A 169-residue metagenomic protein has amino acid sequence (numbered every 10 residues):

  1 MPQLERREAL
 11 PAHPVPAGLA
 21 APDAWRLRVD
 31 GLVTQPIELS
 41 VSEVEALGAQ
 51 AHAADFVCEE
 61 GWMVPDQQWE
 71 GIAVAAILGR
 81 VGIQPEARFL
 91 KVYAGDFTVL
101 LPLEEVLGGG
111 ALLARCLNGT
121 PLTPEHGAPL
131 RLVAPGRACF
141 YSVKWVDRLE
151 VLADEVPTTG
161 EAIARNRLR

Functional and structural regions predicted by a protein language model:
M1-R169: Structured, non-membrane catalytic/scaffold regions adjacent to prosthetic-group chemistry
